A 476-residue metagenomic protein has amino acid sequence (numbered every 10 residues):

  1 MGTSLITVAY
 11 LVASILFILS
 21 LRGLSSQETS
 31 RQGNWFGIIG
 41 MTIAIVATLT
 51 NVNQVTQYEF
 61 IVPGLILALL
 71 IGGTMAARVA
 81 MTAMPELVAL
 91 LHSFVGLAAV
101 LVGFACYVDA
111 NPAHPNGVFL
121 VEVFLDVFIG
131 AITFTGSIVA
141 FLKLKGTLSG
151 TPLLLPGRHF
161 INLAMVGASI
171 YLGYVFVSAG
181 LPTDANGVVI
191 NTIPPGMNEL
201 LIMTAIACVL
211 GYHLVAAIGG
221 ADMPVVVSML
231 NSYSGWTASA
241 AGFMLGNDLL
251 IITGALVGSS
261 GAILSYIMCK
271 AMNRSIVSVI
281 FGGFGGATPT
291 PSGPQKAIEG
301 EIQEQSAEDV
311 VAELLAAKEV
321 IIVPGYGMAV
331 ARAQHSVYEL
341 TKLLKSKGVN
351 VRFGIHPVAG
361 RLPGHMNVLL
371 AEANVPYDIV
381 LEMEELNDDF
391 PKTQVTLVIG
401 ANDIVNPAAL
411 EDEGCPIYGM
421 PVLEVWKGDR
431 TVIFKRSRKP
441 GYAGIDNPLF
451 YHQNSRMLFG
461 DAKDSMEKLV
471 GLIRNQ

Functional and structural regions predicted by a protein language model:
M1-S14, N51-L70, F119-F134, I193-I206: Structural signature of hydrophobic alpha-helical transmembrane segments
S14-F17, F36-A47, F60, G64-A68 (+11 more regions): Alpha-helical transmembrane segments in multi-pass membrane proteins
L16-T29, L69-V88, S137-P152, L210-M223 (+1 more regions): C-terminal ends of transmembrane helices
R31-G40, I61-P63, A83-V95, P152-N162 (+1 more regions): Cytoplasmic-side transmembrane-helix entry/capping segments in multi-pass membrane proteins
T48-V62, T74-P85, V100-G117, K143 (+1 more regions): Transmembrane alpha-helix boundary signature
A105-P115, V177-G187, P194, V225 (+1 more regions): Transmembrane helix-loop junctions at the membrane interface of multipass transporters and ion channels
L256-A317: Membrane-interfacial segments at transmembrane helix termini in multi-pass membrane proteins
K296-Q476: Structured cytosolic domains appended to multi-pass membrane proteins
